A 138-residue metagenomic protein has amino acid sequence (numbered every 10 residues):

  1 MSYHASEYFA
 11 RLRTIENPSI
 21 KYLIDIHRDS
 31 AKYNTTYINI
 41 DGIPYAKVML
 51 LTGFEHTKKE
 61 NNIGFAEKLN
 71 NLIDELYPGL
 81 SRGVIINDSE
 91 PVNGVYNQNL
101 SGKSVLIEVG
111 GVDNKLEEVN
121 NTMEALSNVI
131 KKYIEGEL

Functional and structural regions predicted by a protein language model:
M1-H4, R11, L51-E60, E108-E117: Second-shell loop/turn segments in exported
M1-I38: Catalytic-core regions of hydrolytic enzymes
E7-R11, I63-N70, S104, N120-S127: Extracytoplasmic/secreted envelope proteins and their assembly/folding machinery, especially bacterial periplasmic
N17-Y22, Y45-K47, G79-L80, S101-V105: Loop/turn elements at helix/coil->beta-strand transitions in domains of secreted/extracellular proteins
R28-Y33, E55-K58, E90-G94, G111-N114: Solvent-exposed loop/turn segments at secondary-structure junctions within structured extracellular/periplasmic domains
K32-N61: A short, glycine/acidic-enriched catalytic loop
N62-N87: Active-site-adjacent substrate-binding region of metalloamidase/peptidase-like peptide-processing proteins
V84-L138: Active-site-adjacent mobile loop/cap segments within catalytic or ligand-binding domains
